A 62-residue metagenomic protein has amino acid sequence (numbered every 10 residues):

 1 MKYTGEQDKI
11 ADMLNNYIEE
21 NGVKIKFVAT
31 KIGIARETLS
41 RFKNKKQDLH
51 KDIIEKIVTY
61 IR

Functional and structural regions predicted by a protein language model:
M1-N21: A short, Lys/Arg-rich alpha-helix, primarily the initiator
L14, I25, I54: Generic structural marker for isolated residues within well-ordered, non-membrane alpha-helices of soluble domains
E19, N44-Q47, R62: Alpha-solenoid HEAT/Armadillo repeat architecture
F27-A29: Short alpha-helical "recognition helix" segments of helix-turn-helix
I34-D48: Recognition helix of helix-turn-helix/homeodomain-like DNA-binding domains that insert into the DNA major groove
K51-R62: DNA major-groove recognition helix of helix-turn-helix/homeodomain DNA-binding modules
